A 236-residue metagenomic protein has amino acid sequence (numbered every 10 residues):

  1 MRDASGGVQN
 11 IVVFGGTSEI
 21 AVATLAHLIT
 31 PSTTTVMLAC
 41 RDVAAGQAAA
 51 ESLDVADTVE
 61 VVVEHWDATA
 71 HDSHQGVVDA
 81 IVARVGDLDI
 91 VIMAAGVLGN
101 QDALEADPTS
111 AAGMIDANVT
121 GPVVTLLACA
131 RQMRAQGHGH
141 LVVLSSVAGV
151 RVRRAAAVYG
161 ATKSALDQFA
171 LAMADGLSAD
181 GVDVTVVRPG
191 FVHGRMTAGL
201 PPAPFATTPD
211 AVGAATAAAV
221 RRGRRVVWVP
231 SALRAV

Functional and structural regions predicted by a protein language model:
T17-S18: Conserved glycine-rich cofactor-binding loop
V55-D72: Rossmann-fold cofactor-recognition segment
A94-N100: Conserved NAD(P)H cofactor-binding loop of Rossmann-fold oxidoreductase domains
D102-I115: Substrate-binding pocket helix/loop in short-chain dehydrogenase/reductase
L126, T162: Active-site helix of classical SDR
S146: Residue(s) in the substrate-gating loop at a strand-loop-helix junction that position the organic substrate next
V186, P201-A235: C-terminal helical subdomain
